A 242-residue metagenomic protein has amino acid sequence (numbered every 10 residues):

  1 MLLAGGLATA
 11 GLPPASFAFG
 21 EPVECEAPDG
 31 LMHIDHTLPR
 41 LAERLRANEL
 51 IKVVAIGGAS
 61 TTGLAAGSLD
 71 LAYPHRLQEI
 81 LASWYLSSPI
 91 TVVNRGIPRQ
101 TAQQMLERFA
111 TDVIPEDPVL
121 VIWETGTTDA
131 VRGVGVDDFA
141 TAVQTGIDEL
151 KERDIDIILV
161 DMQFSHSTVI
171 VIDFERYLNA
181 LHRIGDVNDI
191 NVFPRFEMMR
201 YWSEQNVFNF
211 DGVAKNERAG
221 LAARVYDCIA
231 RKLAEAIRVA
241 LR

Functional and structural regions predicted by a protein language model:
M1-A18: N-terminal export signals
L2, V23-R95, R108-D117: Serine-esterase "nucleophile elbow" of acetyl-processing enzymes
L38, P74, Q78, L106 (+7 more regions): Extracytoplasmic/secreted envelope proteins and their assembly/folding machinery, especially bacterial periplasmic
V54, S88-E116, T128-I157: Internal alpha/beta domain cores that form substrate/cofactor-binding pockets in large enzymes and binding proteins
A59-T62, I97-Q103, T127-R132, Q163-S167 (+1 more regions): Solvent-exposed loop/turn segments at secondary-structure junctions within structured extracellular/periplasmic domains
L64-L69, G133-D137, T168-D173: Short, solvent-exposed loop/turn segments at secondary-structure boundaries
E124-T127, G146-N179: Active-site segments of SGNH/GDSL-like serine hydrolases that catalyze O-acetyl group transfer/hydrolysis on lipids
H166-R242: Catalytic His-Asp segment of secreted/periplasmic serine-dependent ester chemistry enzymes
